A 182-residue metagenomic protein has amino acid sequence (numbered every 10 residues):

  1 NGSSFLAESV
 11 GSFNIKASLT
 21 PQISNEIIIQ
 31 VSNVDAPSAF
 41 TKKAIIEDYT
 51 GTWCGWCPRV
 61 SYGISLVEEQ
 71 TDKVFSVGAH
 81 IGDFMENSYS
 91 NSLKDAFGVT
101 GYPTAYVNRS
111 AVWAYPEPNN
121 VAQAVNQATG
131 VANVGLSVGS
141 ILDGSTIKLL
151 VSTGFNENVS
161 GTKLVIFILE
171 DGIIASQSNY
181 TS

Functional and structural regions predicted by a protein language model:
N1-A36: Extracytoplasmic soluble-region selector
S3, C54, D143-S145: Beta-strand-connecting loop/turn residues
S3, I27, E47, V77-A79 (+1 more regions): Extracytoplasmic/periplasmic beta-strand context in beta-sandwich domains, especially the cupredoxin/COX2 CuA-binding
I23-N25, F40, N158-T162: Short loop/turn segments at connectors of secondary-structure elements within structured domains
I27, A44, L164: A broad, low-specificity signal marking well-ordered, structured residues that form hydrophobic/aromatic
V31-T41, Q127-L136: Short domain-boundary/entry signatures in modular proteins, especially in secreted/extracellular architectures
D35-F75: Local sequence-structure signature of Cys/Sec-based thiol-disulfide redox active-site neighborhoods
L66, D72-S182: Short, conserved sequence motifs used for protein processing/export or organelle targeting and for catalysis
